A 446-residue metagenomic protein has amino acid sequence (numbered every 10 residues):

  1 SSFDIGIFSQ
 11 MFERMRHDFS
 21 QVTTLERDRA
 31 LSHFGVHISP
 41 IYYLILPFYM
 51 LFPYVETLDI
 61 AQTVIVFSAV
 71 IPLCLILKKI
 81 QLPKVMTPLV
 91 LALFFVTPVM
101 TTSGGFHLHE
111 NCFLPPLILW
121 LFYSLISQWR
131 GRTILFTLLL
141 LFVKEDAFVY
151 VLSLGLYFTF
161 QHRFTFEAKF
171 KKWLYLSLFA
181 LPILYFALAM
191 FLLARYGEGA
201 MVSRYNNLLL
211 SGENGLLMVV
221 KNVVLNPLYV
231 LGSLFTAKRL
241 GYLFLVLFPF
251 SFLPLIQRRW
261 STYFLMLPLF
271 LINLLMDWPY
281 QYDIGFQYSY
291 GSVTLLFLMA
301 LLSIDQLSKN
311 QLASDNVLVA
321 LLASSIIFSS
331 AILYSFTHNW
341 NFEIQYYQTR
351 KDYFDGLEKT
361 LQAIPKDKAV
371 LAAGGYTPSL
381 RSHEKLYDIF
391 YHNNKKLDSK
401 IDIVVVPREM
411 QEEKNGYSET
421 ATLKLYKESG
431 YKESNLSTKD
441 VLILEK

Functional and structural regions predicted by a protein language model:
I7-H33, P40-I41: Extracytosolic helix-loop segments that constitute the early lumenal/periplasmic catalytic or substrate-binding loops
E56, I60-Q81, W120-Y123: Transmembrane-helix motifs of polytopic, lipid-linked glycan transferases
P72-L75, L93-V96, N111-T137, F158-Q161: Specific aromatic-rich, kink-prone transmembrane helix
V85, L176-I183, L307-T337: Signature aromatic-anchored transmembrane alpha helix within multi-pass, membrane-resident enzymes that catalyze glycan
T102-N111: Short acidic/glycine- and proline-prone juxtamembrane loop motifs at membrane-interface regions of multi-pass membrane
V149, Y263-Q311: Hydrophobic/aromatic-rich transmembrane helices and adjacent perimembrane loops
Y150-I183: Perimembrane helix-loop-helix junctions
V230, L240-Y263, F270: Hydrophobic, aromatic-rich transmembrane alpha-helices and their immediate juxtamembrane boundary segments
